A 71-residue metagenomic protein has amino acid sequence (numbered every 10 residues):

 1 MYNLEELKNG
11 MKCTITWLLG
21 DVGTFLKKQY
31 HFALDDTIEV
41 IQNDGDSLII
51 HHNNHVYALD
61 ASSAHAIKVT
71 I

Functional and structural regions predicted by a protein language model:
M1, L19-D21, D36, I41-S47 (+1 more regions): Short, charged beta-turn/beta-strand-edge "cap" motif at the junction between a beta-strand and an adjacent loop
K8-N9, D44: Short flexible coil/turn linkers enriched for glycine and charged/polar residues that connect secondary-structure
K12-G20, A66: Src homology 3 (SH3)-mediated interaction modules
V22-K27: Short alpha-helix capping/helix-loop boundary micro-motifs
K28-H31, I50-A64: Short, compositionally biased
Q42, V56, S63-I71: Beta-strand/loop-dominated core regions that host nucleotide or nucleotide-derived cofactor-binding catalytic loops
